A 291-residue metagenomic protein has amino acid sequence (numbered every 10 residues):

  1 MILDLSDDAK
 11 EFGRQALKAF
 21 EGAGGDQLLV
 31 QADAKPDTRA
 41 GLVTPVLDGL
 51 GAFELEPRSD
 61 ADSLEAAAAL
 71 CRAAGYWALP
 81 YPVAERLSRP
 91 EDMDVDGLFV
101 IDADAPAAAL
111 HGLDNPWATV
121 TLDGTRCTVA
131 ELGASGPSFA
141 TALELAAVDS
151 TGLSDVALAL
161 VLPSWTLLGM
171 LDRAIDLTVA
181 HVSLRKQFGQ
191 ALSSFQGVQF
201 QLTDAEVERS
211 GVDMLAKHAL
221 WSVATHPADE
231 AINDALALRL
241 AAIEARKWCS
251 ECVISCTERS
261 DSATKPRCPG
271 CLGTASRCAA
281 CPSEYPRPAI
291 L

Functional and structural regions predicted by a protein language model:
M1-L3, R259-L291: Glycine-rich phosphate/cofactor-binding loops in nucleotide/flavin-utilizing enzymes
M1-Y76, L291: Amphipathic, small/basic residue-rich leader segments at the start of a protein or domain
I2, G25-A34, E56-P57, R209-A241 (+2 more regions): C-terminal helix-coil-helix/basic helical segment that borders enzyme active sites and/or dimer interfaces and provides
I2-R14, K18, A134-S210, L236: Glycine-rich beta->alpha junctions and the first turn(s) of the following alpha-helix
K10, P36-G41, L64, L192-E206 (+2 more regions): An alpha-helix initiation/capping motif
A19-D26, W77, A174-F188, E208 (+4 more regions): Change "in soluble alpha/beta enzymes" to "in soluble alpha/beta proteins
Y76-A180: FAD-binding core of flavoproteins
L168-L171, I175, L202-A205, R209-V212 (+3 more regions): Alpha-helical transition-metal enzyme core signature, strongest for iron centers
